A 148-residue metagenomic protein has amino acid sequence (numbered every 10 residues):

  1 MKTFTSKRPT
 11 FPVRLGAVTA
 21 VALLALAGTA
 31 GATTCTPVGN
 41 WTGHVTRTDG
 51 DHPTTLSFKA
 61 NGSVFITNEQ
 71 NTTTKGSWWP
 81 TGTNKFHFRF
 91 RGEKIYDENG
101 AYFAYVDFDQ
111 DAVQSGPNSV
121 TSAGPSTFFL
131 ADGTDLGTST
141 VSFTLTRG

Functional and structural regions predicted by a protein language model:
K2-T3, G28: Long protein-protein interaction modules used by eukaryotic assembly/scaffold proteins
F4-A17: Bacterial N-terminal signal peptides that target proteins for export
G16-A27: Bacterial N-terminal signal peptides
G28-T34: Sec/Tat signal peptide C-region and signal peptidase I cleavage site
T34-G50, G124: Tryptophan-anchored aromatic micro-motifs
T36-N40, T55-F65, T81-N84, A112-T121 (+1 more regions): Short, solvent-exposed coil/turn segments at beta-strand boundaries
D49, G92-G148: Beta-sheet ligand-binding and adhesion/scaffold domains
G50-H87, G92-E93: N-terminal glycine/threonine-rich, aromatic-flanked beta-hairpin/loop signature
